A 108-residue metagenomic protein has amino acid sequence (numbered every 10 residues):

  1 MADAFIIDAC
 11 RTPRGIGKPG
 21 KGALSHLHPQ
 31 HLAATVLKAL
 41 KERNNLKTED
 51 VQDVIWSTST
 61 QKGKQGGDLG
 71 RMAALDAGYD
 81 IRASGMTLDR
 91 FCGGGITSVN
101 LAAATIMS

Functional and structural regions predicted by a protein language model:
M1-A83: Conserved "HGTGT" condensation-loop signature of ketosynthase/thiolase-family condensing enzymes that catalyze
L88-S108: Active-site-proximal alpha-helical scaffold in enzymes
